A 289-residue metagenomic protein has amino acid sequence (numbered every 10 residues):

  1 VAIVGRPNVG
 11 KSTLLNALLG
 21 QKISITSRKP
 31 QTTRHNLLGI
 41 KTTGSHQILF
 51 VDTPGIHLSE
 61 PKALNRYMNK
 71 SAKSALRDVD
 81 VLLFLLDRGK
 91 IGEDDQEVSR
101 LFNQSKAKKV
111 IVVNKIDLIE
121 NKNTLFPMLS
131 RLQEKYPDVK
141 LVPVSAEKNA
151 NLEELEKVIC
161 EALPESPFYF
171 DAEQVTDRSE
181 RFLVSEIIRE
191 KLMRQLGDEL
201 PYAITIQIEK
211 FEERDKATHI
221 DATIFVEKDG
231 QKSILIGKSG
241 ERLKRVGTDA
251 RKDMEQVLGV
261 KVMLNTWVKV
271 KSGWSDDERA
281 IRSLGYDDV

Functional and structural regions predicted by a protein language model:
V1-V81, T223-F225: Conserved G1/Walker A P-loop phosphate-binding module
G10, N151, R242: Conserved glycine(s) of the Walker
N16, H35, G39, R66 (+12 more regions): Solvent-exposed alpha-helical segments within well-ordered globular domains of core cellular machineries
Q21, I40, G44, I56 (+9 more regions): Conserved, well-folded catalytic cores of nucleic-acid-processing and energy-transducing macromolecular machines
T33, H57-L58, I91-G92, I119-E120 (+1 more regions): Catalytic P-loop NTPase motifs of RecA-like helicase/translocase cores
K41-Q47, Y67-L141, E212-A217: Conserved C-terminal guanine-recognition region of P-loop GTPase G domains, centered on the G4
K108-V110, D117-E180: Canonical P-loop GTPase G-domain recognition
E180-V289: P-loop NTP-binding site
